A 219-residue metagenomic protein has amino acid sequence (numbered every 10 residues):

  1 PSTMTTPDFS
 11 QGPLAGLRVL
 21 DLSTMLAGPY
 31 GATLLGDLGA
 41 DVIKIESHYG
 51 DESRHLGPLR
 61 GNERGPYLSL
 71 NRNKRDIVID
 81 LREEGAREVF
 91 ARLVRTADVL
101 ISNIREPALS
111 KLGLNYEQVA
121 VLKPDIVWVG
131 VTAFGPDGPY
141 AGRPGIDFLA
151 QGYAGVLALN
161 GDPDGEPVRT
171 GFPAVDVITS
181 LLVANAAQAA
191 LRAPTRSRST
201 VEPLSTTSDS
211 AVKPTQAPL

Functional and structural regions predicted by a protein language model:
P1-R198, T207-S210, Q216-L219: N-terminal helix-loop segment corresponding to the beta1-alpha1 unit of nucleotide/adenylate-binding folds
P203-L204: Short, low-complexity, disordered spacer/linker segments enriched in small/polar/acidic residues
